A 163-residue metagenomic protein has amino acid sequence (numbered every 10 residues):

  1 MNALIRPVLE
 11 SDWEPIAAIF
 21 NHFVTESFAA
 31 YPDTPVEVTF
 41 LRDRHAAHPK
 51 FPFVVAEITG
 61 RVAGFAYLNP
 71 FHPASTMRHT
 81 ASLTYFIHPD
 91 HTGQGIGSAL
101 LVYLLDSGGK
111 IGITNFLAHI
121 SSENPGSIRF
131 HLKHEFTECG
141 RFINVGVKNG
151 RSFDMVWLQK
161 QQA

Functional and structural regions predicted by a protein language model:
A3, R61-F65, F153: Glycine-rich phosphate/pyrophosphate-binding loop shared by adenosine-nucleotide-utilizing enzymes
L4-I16: A short beta-loop-alpha structural element at the N-terminal edge of CoA-dependent acyl/N-acetyltransferase catalytic
A17-D43: Conserved GNAT-fold acetyl-CoA-binding loop/helix
D33-D90, L101-V102, S107, Q161-Q162: Acetyl-CoA-dependent GNAT
P70, S75, L117-I120, T137-D154: Conserved catalytic-core motifs of GNAT/GCN5-like acyltransferases
T92, A118-I128: Conserved beta-strand-loop-alpha-helix junction that forms the acyl-donor binding cleft
G93-D106, R129-K133: Conserved acetyl-CoA-binding loop-helix of GNAT-fold acetyltransferases
G108-I120: Conserved GNAT acetyl-CoA-binding A-motif
